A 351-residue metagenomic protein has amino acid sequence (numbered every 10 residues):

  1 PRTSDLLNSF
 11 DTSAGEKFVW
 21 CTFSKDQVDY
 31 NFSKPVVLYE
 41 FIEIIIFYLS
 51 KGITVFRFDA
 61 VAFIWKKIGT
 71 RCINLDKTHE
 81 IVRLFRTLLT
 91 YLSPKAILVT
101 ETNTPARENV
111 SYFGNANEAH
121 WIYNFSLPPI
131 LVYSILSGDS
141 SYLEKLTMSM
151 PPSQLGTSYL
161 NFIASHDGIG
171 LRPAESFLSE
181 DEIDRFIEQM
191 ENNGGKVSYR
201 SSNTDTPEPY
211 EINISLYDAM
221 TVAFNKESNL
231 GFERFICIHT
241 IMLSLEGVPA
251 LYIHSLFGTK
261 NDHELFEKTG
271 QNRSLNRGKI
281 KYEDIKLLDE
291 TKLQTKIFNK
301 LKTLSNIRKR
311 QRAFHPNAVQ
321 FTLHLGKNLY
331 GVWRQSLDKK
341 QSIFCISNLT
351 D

Functional and structural regions predicted by a protein language model:
P1-D351: Active-site and adjacent substrate-binding regions of carbohydrate-active enzymes
